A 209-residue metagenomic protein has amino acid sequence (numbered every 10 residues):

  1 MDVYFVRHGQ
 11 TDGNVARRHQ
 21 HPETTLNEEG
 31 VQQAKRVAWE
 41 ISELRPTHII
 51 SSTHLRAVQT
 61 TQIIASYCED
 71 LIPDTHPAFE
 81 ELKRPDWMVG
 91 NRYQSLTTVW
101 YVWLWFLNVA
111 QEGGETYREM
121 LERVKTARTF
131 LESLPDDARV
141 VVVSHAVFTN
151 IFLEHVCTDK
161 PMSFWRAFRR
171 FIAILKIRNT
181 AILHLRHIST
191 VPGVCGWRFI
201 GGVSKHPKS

Functional and structural regions predicted by a protein language model:
V3, A138-A146: Generic beta-sheet signal
V3-D74, R118: Active-site-proximal alpha-helix that buttresses catalytic centers in soluble enzyme cores
G9, A146, V203: Active-site metal-binding loops of divalent metal-dependent hydrolases
T25, Y67-T126: Phosphate-handling substructures
E43-R45, L131-A138: Glycine-rich phosphate-binding loop signature in dinucleotide/nucleotide-binding domains
L44-A78, W100, R178, I182-S209: Conserved histidine-centered catalytic loops in small-molecule metabolism enzymes
S51-S52, E122, V143-S144: Short beta-strand scaffold positions
L82-Y93, D136, E154-S209: Acidic, low-complexity terminal tails and accessory targeting/binding regions of phosphate-metabolizing enzymes
